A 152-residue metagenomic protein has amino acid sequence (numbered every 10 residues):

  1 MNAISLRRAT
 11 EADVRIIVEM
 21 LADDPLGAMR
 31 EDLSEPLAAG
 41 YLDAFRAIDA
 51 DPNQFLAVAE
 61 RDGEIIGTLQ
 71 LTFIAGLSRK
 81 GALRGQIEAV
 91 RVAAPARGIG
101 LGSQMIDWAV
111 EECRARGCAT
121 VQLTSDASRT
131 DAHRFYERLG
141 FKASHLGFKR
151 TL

Functional and structural regions predicted by a protein language model:
S5-E19: A short beta-loop-alpha structural element at the N-terminal edge of CoA-dependent acyl/N-acetyltransferase catalytic
A22-A44: Conserved GNAT-fold acetyl-CoA-binding loop/helix
R46-V58, Q86, K142: A short helix-loop-beta-strand connector motif used in the catalytic cores of GNAT acetyltransferases and, in some
V58, E64-F73, R91: Conserved beta-strand in the GNAT
G76-I87, R97, S144: A conserved beta-turn-beta hairpin within the catalytic core of GNAT-like acetyltransferases that forms part
E88-V92, G98-E111, R138: Conserved acetyl-CoA-binding loop-helix of GNAT-fold acetyltransferases
I106, C113-S125: Conserved GNAT acetyl-CoA-binding A-motif
Q122-A132, K149-T151: Conserved beta-strand-loop-alpha-helix junction that forms the acyl-donor binding cleft
